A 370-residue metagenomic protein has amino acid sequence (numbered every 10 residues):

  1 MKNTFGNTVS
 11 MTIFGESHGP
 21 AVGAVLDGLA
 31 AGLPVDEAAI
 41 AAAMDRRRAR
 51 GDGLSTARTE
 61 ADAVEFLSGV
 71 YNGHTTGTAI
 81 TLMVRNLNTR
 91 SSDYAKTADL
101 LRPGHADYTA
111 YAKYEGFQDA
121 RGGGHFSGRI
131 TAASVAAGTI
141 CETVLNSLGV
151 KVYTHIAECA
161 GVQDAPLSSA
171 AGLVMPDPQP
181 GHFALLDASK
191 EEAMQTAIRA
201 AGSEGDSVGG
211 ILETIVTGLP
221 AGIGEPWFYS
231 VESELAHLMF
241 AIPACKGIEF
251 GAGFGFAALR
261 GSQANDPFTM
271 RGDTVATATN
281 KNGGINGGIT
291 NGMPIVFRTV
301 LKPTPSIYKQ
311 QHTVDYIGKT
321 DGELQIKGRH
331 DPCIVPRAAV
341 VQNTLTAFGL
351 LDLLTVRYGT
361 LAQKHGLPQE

Functional and structural regions predicted by a protein language model:
M1-R58: N-terminal, positively charged regions that mediate nucleic acid binding
S10, L82, S306-E370: Internal helix-turn-beta structural module
F14-P20, G205-D321: Glycine-rich anion/phosphate-binding loop at the beta-strand->alpha-helix junction
P20-G32, G128-T154, Y229, S233-H237 (+3 more regions): Alpha-helical support elements that line or immediately flank enzyme active sites and cofactor-binding pockets
A43-P103, D107-T109: Glycine-rich, N-terminal phosphate-binding loop and its surrounding beta-alpha-beta segment
R50-G69, T75, Q163-A171, P176-A184 (+6 more regions): A structural-propensity feature for long, helix-poor, extended segments
A98-G124, T313-H330: Short acidic, glycine/tyrosine-flanked loop/strand segments centered on an H-E-D-like triad
K113-W227: Glycine-rich, mobile lid/loop segments that gate access to catalytic sites or pores
